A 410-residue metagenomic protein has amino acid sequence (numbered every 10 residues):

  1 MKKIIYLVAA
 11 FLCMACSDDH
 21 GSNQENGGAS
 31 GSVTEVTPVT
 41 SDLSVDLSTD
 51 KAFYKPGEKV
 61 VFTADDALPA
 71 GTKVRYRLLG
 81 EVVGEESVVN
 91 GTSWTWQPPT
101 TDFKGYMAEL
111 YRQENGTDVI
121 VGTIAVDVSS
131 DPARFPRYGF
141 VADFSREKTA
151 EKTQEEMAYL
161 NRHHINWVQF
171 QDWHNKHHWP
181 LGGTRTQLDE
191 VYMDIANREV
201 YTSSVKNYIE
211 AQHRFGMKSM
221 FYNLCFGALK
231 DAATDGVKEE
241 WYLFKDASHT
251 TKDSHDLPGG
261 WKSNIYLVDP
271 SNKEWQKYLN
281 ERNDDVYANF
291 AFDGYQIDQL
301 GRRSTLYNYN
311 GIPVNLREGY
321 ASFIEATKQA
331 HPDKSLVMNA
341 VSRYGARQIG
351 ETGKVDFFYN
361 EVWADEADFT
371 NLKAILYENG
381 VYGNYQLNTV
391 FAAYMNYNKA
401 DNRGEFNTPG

Functional and structural regions predicted by a protein language model:
K2-L7: Sec-dependent signal peptide recognition, specifically the positively charged N-region followed immediately by
C13-D42: Bacterial Sec-dependent N-terminal signal peptides
V36-D131: Beta-strand-enriched, solvent-exposed domains that form extended recognition/catalytic surfaces
V121-K176: An acidic-aromatic substrate-binding cleft motif
S130-P136, A142-A150, F221-F290: Active-site-adjacent "subsite" loops/lids of carbohydrate-active enzymes
H174-V205, A233-P270, G301-E318: Aromatic- and acidic-residue-enriched carbohydrate-binding clefts of CAZyme catalytic domains
S271-F358, W363-E378: Active-site neighborhood of glycoside hydrolase catalytic domains
M338, G353-K354, F369-G410: Active-site-proximal substrate-binding groove within the catalytic cores of carbohydrate-active enzymes
